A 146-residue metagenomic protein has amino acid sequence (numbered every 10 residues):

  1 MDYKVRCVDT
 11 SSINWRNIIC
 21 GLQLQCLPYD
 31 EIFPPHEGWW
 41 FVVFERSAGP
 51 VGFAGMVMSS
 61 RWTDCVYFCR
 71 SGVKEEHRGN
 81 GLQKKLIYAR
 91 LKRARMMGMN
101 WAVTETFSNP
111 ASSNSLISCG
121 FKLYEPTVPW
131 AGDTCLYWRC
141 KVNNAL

Functional and structural regions predicted by a protein language model:
M1-E31: Short amphipathic alpha-helix that is part of the acyltransferase structural core
E31-V42, G52, T63, Y67: A short helix-loop-beta-strand connector motif used in the catalytic cores of GNAT acetyltransferases and, in some
F44-S47, C140-V142: Active-site beta-strand termini and strand-to-loop segments that position acidic
G49-S59, C65-G72: Conserved beta-strand in the GNAT
V73, G79-K92, S118: Conserved acetyl-CoA-binding loop-helix of GNAT-fold acetyltransferases
A94-F107: Conserved GNAT acetyl-CoA-binding A-motif
F107-P126, W130-D133: Conserved active-site alpha-helix within GNAT-family acetyltransferase domains
P129-L146: C-terminal "cap" of GNAT-fold acetyltransferases
